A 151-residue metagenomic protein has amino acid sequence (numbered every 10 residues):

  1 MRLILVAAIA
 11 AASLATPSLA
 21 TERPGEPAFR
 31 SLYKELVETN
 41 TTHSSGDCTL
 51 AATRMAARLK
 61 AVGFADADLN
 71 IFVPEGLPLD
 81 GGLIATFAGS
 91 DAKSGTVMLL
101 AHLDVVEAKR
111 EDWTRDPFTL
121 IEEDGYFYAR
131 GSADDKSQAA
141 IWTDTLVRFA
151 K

Functional and structural regions predicted by a protein language model:
M1-I4, D66: Positively charged n-region of N-terminal signal peptides that target proteins for export
I4-T16: Bacterial N-terminal signal peptides
E22-A139, T143-K151: Acidic/His- and Gly-rich active-site-bordering loop/insert found across diverse amide/peptide-bond hydrolases
